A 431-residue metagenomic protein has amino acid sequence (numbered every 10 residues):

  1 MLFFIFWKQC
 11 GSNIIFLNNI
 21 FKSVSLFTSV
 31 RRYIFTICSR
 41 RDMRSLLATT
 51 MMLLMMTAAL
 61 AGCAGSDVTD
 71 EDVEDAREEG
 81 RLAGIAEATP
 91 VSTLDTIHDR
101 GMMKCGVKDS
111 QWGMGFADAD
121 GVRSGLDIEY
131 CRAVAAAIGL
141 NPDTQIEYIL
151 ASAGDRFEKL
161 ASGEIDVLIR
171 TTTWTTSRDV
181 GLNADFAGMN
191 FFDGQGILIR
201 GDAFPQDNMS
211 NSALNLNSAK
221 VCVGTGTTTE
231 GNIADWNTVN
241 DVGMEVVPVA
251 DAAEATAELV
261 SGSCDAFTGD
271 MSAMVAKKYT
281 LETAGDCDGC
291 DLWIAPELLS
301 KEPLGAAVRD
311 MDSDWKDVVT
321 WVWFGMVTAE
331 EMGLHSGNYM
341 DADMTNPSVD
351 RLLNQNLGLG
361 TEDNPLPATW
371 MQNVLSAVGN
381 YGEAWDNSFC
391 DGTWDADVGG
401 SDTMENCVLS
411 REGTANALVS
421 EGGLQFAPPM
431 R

Functional and structural regions predicted by a protein language model:
M1, I5, I15-E87: Secretory targeting signatures
R81-A86, A136, R200-P205, K220 (+7 more regions): Extended ligand-binding regions for polar small-molecule ligands
P90, Q145-E158, N208-M209, E245-S261: Short helix-initiation/N-cap motifs at beta->coil->alpha
P90-R170, G360, A377, Y381: Extracytoplasmic small-molecule ligand-binding "clamshell" domains of the periplasmic binding protein/Venus flytrap
H98-G101, V134, I138-P142, E164 (+9 more regions): Sec/Tat-exported extracytoplasmic proteins
K104-G113, R123-G139, T173, D193-T256 (+2 more regions): Bilobed "Venus flytrap"/periplasmic-binding protein-like clamshell domains and structurally analogous long
R132, D143-N215, M274-S300, F426-R431: Acidic, polar ligand-binding/catalytic clefts
V134, L160-A161, L216, L259-V260 (+2 more regions): Hydrophobic residues within well-ordered alpha-helices
